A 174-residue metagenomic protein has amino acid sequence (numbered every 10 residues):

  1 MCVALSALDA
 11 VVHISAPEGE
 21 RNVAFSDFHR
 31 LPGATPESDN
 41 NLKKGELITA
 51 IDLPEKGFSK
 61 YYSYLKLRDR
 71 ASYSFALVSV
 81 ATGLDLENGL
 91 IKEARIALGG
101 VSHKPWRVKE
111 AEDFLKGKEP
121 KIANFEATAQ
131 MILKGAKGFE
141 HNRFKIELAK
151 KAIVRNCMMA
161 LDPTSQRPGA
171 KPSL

Functional and structural regions predicted by a protein language model:
M1-L174: C-terminal structural segment of proteins
